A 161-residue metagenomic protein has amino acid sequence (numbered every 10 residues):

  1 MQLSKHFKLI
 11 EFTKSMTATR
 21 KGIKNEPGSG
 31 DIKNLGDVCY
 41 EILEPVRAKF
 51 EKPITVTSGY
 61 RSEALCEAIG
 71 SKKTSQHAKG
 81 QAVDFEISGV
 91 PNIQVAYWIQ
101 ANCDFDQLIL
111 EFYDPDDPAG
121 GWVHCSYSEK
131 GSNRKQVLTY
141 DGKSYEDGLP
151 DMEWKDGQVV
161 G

Functional and structural regions predicted by a protein language model:
M1-R47, G142-G161: Extracytoplasmic cell-surface/polysaccharide-interacting catalytic and binding patches
V38-I42, K52, L65, Q81 (+2 more regions): Amphipathic alpha-helical interface surfaces
E41-F50, W98-N102: Generic non-transmembrane alpha-helical segments
E44-S71: Extended, low-complexity, intrinsically disordered C-terminal regulatory tails of eukaryotic serine/threonine kinases
T55-T57, A82-E86, H124-S126: Structural recognition of the beta-strand scaffold that forms the well-ordered cores of secreted hydrolase catalytic
A68-A78, Y113-D116: Short, flexible, solvent-exposed loop/turn segments with mixed acidic/basic and small polar residues
K73-I93: Acidic, His- and aromatic-enriched active-site or binding-groove loops in soluble protein domains that engage sugars
I87-G161: Catalytic cores and adjacent binding grooves of peptidoglycan-active enzymes
